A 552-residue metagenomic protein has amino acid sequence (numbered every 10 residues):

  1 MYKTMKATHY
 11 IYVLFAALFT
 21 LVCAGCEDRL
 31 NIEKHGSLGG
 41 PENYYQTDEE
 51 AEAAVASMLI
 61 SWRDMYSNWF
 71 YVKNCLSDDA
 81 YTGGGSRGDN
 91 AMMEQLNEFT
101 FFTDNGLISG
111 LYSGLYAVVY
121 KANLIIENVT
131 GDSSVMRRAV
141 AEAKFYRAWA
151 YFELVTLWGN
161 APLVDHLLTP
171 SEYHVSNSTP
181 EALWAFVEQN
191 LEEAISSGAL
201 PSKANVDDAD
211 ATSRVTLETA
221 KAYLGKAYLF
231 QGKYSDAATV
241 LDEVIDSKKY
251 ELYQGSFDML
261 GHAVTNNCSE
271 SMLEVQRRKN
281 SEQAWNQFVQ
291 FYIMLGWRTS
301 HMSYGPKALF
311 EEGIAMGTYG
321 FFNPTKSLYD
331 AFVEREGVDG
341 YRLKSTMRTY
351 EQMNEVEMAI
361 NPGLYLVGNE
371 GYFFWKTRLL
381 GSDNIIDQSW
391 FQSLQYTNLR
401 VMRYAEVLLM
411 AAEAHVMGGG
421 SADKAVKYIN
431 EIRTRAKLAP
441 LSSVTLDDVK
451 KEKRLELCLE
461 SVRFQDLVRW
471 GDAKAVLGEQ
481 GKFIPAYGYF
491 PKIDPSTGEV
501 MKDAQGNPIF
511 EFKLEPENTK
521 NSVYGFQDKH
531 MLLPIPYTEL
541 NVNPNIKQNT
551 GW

Functional and structural regions predicted by a protein language model:
C26-K73, N541-W552: Membrane-proximal, proline-rich intrinsically disordered regions
E42, N68-G85, V164-L167, L200-Y223 (+5 more regions): Short, surface-exposed recognition loops and adjoining beta-strand edges that mediate ligand/DNA contacts, enriched
T47-D64, R87-W158, Y173-E181, L191-P201 (+3 more regions): Conserved, well-structured interaction surfaces
E49-E50, V55, Y66, D89-G110 (+3 more regions): Elongated scaffold/linker segments in the mid-to-C-terminal portions of large proteins
V140, R147, L217, L224 (+2 more regions): Structural register within alpha-helical repeat arrays
Y234, S421-A422: TPR-repeat structural position
